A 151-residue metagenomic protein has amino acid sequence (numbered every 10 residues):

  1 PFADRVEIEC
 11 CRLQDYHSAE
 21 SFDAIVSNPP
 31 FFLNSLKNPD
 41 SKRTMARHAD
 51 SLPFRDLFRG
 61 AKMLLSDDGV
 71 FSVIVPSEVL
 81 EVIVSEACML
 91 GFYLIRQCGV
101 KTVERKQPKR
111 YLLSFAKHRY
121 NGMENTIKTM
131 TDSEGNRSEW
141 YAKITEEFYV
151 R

Functional and structural regions predicted by a protein language model:
P1-D23: S-adenosyl-L-methionine
I8, Q97, T129-M130: Generic preference for hydrophobic
D15, F31, K117: Short, glycine/acidic-enriched loop or turn micro-motifs at the edges of active sites
Y16, L33, L64: A short His-aromatic
H17, S35, E81: Glycine/Thr-rich phosphate-binding loops of Rossmann-like dinucleotide-binding domains
A24, P29-D56, G60: Mobile active-site "lid"/loop adjacent to the S-adenosyl-L-methionine
S51-P108, L112-S114: Conserved Class I SAM-dependent methyltransferase catalytic core
R105-R151: SAM/dcSAM-binding transferase cores
